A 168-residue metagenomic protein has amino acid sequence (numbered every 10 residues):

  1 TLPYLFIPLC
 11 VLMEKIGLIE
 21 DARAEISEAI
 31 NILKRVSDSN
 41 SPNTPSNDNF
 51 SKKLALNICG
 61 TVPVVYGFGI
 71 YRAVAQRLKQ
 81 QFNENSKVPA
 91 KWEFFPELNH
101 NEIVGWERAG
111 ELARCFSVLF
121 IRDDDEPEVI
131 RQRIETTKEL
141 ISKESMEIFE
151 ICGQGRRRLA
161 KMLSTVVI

Functional and structural regions predicted by a protein language model:
T1-I168: A SIS-like phosphosugar-recognition module
